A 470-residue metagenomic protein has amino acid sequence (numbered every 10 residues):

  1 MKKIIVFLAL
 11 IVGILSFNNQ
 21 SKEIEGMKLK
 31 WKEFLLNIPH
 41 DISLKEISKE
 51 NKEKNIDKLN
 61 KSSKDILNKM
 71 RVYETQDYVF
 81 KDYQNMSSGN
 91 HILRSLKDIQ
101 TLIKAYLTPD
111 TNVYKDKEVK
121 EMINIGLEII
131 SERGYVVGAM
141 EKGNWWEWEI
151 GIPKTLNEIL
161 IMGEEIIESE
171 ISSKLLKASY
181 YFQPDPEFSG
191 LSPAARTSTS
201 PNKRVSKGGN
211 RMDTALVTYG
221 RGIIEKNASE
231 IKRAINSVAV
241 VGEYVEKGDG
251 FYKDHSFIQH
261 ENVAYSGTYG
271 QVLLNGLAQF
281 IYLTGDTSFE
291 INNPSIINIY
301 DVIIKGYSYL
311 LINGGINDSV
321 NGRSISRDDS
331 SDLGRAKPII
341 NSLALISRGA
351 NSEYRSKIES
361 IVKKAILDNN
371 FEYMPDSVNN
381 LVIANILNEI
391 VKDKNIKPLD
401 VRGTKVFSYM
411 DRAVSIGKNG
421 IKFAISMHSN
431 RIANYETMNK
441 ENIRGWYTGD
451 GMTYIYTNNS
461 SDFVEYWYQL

Functional and structural regions predicted by a protein language model:
M1-I4: Positively charged n-region of N-terminal signal peptides that target proteins for export
V6-L10: Sec-dependent N-terminal signal peptides
V12-K22: Bacterial Sec-dependent signal peptides at the C-terminal "C-region" and cleavage site
Q20-E23, M27, N51, N55-K58 (+10 more regions): Non-membrane alpha-helical secondary structure
Q20-L93: Low-complexity, Ser/Thr/Pro/Gly-enriched N-terminal "stalk/linker" regions
M27, W31-L35, K52-N55, L59-I66 (+9 more regions): Generic structural signal of hydrophobic/aromatic residues within well-ordered alpha-helices of folded domains
L67-A336: Aromatic-lined, polymer-binding surfaces characteristic of secreted/periplasmic polysaccharide-degrading enzymes
F280-S295, I299-L470: Extended polysaccharide-engagement surfaces of secreted carbohydrate-active enzymes
